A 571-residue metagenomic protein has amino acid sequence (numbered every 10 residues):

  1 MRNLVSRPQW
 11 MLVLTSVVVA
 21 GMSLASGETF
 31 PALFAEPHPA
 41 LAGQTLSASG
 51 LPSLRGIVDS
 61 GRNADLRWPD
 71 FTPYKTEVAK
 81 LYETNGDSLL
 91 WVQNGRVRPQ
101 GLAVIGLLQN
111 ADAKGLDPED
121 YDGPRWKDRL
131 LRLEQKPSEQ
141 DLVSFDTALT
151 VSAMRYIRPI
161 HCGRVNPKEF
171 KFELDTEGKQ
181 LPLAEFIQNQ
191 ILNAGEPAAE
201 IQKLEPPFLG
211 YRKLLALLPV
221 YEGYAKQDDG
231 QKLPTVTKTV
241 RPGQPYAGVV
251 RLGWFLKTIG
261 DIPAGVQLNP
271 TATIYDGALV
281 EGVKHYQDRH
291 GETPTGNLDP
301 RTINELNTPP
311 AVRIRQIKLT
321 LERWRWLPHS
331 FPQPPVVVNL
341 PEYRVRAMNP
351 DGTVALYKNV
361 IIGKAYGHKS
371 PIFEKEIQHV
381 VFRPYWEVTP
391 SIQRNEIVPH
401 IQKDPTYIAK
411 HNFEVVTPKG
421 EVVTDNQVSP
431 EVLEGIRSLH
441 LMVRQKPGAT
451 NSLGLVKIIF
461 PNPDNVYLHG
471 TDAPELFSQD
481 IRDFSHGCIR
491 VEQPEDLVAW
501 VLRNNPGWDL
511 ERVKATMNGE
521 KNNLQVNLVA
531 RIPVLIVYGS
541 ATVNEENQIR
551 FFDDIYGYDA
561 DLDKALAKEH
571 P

Functional and structural regions predicted by a protein language model:
R2, A25, F30-E77, L81-E83 (+5 more regions): Well-ordered beta-sheet/strand-loop patches within structured domains
R2-L14: Bacterial N-terminal signal peptides that target proteins for export
V13-S23: Bacterial N-terminal signal peptides
W68-L116: N-terminal, post-signal-peptide region of Sec/Tat-exported proteins
Y74, V92-N94, G106, K114 (+4 more regions): A generic structural motif
V97-L174: A cross-kingdom signal targeting lumenal/periplasmic-facing segments of multi-pass membrane and secretory-pathway
